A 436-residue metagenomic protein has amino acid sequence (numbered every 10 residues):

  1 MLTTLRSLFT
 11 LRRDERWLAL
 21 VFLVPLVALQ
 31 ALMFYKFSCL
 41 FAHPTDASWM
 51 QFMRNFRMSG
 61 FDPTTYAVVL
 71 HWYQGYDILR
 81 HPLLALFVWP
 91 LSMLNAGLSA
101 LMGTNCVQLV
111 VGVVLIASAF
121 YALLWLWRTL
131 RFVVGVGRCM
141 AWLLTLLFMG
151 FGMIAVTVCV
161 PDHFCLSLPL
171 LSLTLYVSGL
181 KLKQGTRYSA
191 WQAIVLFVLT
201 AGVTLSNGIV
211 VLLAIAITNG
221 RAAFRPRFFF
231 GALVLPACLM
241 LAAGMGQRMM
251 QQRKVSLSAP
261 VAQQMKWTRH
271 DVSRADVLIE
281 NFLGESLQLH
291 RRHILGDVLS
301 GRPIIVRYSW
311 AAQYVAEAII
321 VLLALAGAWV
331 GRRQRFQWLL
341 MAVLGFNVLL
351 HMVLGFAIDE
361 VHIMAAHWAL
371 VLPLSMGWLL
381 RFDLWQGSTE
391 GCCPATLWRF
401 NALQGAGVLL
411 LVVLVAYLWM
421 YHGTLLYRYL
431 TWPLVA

Functional and structural regions predicted by a protein language model:
M1-L8, G208-A237: Perimembrane helix-loop-helix junctions
H71-C106: Short hydrophobic/aromatic helix or loop-helix immediately within or flanking a transmembrane segment in polytopic
V113-V134, L322-G327: Transmembrane-helix motifs of polytopic, lipid-linked glycan transferases
L126-G150, W338: Transmembrane-helix signature of polytopic, membrane-embedded enzymes that assemble or transfer cell-envelope glycans
V158-F164: Short acidic/glycine- and proline-prone juxtamembrane loop motifs at membrane-interface regions of multi-pass membrane
L166-Q184, V371-S375: Specific aromatic-rich, kink-prone transmembrane helix
R187-G220: Membrane-interface alpha helices of multi-pass inner-membrane proteins
R292-S300, W310-Q334: Hydrophobic, aromatic-rich transmembrane alpha-helices and their immediate juxtamembrane boundary segments
